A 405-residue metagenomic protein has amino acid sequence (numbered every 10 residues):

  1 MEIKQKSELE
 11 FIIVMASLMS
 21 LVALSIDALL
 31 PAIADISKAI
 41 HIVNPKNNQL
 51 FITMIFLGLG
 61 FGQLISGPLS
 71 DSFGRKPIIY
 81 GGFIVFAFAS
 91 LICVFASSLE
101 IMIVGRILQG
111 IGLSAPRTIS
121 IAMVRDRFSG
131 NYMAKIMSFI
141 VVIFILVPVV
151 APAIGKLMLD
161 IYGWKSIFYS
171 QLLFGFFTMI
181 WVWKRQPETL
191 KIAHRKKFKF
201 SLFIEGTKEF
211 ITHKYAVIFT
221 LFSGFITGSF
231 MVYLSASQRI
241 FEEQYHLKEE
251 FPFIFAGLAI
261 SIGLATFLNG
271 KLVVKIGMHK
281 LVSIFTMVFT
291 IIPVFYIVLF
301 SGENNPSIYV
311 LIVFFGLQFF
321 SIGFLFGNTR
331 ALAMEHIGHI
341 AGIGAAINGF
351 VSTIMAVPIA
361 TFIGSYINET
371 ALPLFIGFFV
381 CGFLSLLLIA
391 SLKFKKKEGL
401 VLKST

Functional and structural regions predicted by a protein language model:
M1-Q5, P187-F219: Juxtamembrane intracellular "pre-TM" segments in multi-pass secondary transporters
E10-I42, Y233-Q238: Extracytoplasmic
I33-G62: Extracellular/periplasmic helix-loop-helix junction of adjacent transmembrane segments in MFS-like secondary
I42, G74, F95-I101, G112 (+2 more regions): Helix-breaking motifs and short loop linkers at transmembrane-helix boundaries and internal kinks in secondary membrane
G60-E100: Conserved MFS/SLC helix-loop-helix module at the cytosolic interface between two early adjacent transmembrane helices
P77-L91, L281-Y296: Structural signature of the two symmetry-related core transmembrane helices
V85-I92, E100-L108, Y309-F314: Paired small-residue
G105-L146: Cytoplasmic helix-loop-helix junction between adjacent transmembrane helices in 12-TM secondary transporters
